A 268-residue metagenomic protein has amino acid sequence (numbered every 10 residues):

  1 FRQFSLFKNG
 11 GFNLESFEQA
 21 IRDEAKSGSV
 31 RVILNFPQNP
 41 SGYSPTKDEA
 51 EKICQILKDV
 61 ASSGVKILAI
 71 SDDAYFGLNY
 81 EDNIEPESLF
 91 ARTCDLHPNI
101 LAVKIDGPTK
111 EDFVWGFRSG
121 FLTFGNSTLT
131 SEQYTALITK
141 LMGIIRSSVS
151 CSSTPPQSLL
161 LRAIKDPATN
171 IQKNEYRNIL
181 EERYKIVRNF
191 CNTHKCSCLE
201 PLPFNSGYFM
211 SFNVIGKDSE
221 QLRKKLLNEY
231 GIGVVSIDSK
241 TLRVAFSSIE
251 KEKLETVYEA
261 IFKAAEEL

Functional and structural regions predicted by a protein language model:
R2-S5, I105, V235: Hydrophobic residues at beta-strand termini and immediately following loops that shape nucleotide-binding pockets
L6-I84: Active-site phosphate-binding strand-loop segment of PLP-dependent enzymes
A20-S29, Q55-K66, A91-P98, S127-Q133 (+3 more regions): Alpha-helix termini
R22, C54, P98, Q221-L268: PLP-dependent enzyme catalytic core of the Aspartate aminotransferase-like
C94-N178: Conserved core segment of the aminotransferase class I/II
T123, S211-N213, A245-S247: Short hydrophobic/aromatic beta-strand micro-patches that form the beta-sheet surface supporting nucleotide- or nucleic
L161, K173-R188, C198-N213, D238-T241: Conserved glycine-rich beta-strand-loop-beta hairpin in the small C-terminal domain of fold type I
